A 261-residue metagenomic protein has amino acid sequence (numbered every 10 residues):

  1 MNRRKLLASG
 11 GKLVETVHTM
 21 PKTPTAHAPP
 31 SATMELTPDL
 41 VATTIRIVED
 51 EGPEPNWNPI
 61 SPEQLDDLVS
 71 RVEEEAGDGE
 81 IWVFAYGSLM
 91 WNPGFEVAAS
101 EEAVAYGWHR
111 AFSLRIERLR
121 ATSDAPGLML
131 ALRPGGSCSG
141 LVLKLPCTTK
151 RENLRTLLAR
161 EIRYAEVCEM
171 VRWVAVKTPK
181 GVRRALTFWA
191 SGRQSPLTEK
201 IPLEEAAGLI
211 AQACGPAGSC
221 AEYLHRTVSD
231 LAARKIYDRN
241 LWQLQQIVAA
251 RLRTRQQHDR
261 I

Functional and structural regions predicted by a protein language model:
R3-R4: Twin-arginine (Tat) signal peptide motif
L7-I261: A glycine-rich, hydrophobic/aromatic-adjacent loop/helix-cap motif
